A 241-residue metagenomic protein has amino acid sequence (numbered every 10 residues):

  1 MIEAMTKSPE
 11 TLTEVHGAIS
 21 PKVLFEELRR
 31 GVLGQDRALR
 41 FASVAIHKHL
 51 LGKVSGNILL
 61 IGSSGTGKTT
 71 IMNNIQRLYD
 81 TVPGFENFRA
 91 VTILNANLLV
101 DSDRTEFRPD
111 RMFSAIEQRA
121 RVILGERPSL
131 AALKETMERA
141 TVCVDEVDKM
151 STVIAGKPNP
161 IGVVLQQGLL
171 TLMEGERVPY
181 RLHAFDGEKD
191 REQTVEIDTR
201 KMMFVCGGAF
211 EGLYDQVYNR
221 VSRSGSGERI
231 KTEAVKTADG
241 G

Functional and structural regions predicted by a protein language model:
M1-A18: Interdomain "pre-motor" coupling segment immediately N-terminal to P-loop NTPase/helicase cores
G17-N57: Pre-Walker A (pre-P-loop) alpha-helix and adjacent loop at the N terminus of AAA/AAA+ ATPase modules, a conserved
Q35, A42, N95, L169 (+1 more regions): Residue-level signature of catalytic and energy-coupling elements of molecular machines, predominantly ATP/GTP-dependent
H47-L94: Walker A/P-loop
K53-G56, E86-R89, L130, E135-A140 (+2 more regions): Short loop/turn elements that form and flank the Walker-type P-loop nucleotide-binding site in RecA-like NTPase cores
I61, T70-P83, R119-S129, D148-G241: Canonical AAA+ ATPase core
T92-M137, Y180-F185: Short glycine-rich substrate-engagement loop in P-loop NTPases that contacts/grips substrate
